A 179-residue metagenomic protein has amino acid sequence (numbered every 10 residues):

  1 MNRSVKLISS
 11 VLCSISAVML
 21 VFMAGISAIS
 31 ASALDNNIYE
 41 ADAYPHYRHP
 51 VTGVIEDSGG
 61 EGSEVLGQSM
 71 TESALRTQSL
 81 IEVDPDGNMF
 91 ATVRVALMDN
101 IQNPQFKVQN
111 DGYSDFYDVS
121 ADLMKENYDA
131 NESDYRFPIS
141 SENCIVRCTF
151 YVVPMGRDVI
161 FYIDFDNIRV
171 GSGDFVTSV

Functional and structural regions predicted by a protein language model:
M1-L7: N-terminal secretory signal peptides that target proteins for export/translocation
N2, L12-G25: Bacterial N-terminal signal peptides
V21-N37: Sec-dependent signal peptide cleavage junction
L34-S79: Transition segment at domain starts
T92-A96: Short edge beta-strand/loop segments characteristic of extracellular beta-sandwich folds
I101-Y117: Short, surface-exposed beta-strand/strand-loop-strand elements in extracellular ectodomains
S114-E126: Solvent-exposed serine/threonine-rich low-complexity stretches and specific carbohydrate-binding patches
M124-T177: Helix-rich interaction surfaces within compact, conserved domain-sized segments that mediate assembly or partner
